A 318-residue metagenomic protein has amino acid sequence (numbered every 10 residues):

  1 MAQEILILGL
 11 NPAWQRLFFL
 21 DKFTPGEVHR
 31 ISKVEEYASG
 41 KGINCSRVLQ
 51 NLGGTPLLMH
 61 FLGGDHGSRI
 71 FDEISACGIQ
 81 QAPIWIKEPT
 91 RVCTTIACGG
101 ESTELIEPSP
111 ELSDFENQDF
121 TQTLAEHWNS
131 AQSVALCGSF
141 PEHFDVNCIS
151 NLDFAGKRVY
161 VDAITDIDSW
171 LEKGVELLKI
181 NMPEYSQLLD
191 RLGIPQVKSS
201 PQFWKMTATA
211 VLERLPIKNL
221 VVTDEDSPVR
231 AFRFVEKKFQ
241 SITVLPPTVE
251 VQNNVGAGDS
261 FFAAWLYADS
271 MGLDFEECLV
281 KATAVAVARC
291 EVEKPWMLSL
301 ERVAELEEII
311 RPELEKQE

Functional and structural regions predicted by a protein language model:
M1-M59, H66-R69, E318: Glycine-rich phosphate/adenosyl-contacting loop at the front of the ribokinase-like
E4-L6, T103, Q132-S133, N219: Structural motif
I5, G9, E35, M59-G64 (+4 more regions): Beta-strand->loop->alpha-helix junctions that form or flank phosphate-binding loops in nucleotide-handling enzymes
T24-K33, S75, K238-E250: Glycine/charged-rich beta-loop-alpha catalytic/anionic-binding loops adjacent to active sites
E27-V28, N51-S133, A304-E318: Conserved N-terminal subdomain of the carbohydrate kinase-like
L49, N181, G258: Short, conserved phosphate/pyrophosphate- and ester-handling motifs at nucleotide-, phospho-/glycolipid
S133-M206, S227-P228: Conserved beta-alpha-beta core of the PfkB/ribokinase-like small-molecule kinase fold
D168, V197-E318: Conserved phosphate-binding/catalytic region of the ribokinase-like
